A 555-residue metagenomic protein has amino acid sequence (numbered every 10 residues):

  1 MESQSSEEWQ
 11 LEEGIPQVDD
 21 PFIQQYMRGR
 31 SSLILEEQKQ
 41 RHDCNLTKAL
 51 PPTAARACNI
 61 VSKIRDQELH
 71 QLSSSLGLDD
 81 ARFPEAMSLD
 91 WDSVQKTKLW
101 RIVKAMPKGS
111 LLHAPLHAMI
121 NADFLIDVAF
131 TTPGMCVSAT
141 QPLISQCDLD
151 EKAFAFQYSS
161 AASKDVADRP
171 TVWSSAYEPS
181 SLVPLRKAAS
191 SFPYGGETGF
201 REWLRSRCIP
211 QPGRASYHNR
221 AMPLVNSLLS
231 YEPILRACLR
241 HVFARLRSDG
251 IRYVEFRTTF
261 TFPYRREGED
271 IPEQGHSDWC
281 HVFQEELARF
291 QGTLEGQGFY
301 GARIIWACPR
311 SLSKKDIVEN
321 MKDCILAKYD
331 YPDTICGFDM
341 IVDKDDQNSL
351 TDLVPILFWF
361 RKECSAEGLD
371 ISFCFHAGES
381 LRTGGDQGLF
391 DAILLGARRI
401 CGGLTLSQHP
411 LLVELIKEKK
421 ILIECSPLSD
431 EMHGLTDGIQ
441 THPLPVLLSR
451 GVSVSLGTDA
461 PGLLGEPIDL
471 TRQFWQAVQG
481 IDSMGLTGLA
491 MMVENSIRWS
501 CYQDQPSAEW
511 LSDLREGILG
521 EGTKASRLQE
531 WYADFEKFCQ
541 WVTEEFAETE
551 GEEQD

Functional and structural regions predicted by a protein language model:
E2-L422, S426-D555: Metal-cofactor-binding active-site regions of metalloenzymes
